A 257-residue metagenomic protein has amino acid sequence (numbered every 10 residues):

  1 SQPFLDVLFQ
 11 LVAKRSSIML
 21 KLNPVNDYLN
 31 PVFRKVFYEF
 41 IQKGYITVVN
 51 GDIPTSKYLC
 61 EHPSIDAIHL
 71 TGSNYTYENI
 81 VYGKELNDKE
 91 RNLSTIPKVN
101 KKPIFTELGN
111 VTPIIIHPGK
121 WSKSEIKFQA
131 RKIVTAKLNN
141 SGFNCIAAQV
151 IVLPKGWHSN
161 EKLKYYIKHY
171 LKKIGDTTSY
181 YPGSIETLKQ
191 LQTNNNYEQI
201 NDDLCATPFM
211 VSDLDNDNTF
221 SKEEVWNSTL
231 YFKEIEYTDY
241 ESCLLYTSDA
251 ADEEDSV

Functional and structural regions predicted by a protein language model:
S1-F40, G44, T112: Conserved small-residue-rich beta-alpha loop and adjacent elements that most often cradle the phosphate/pyrophosphate
L8, S56-K57, L244: Short hydrophobic/charged patches on amphipathic alpha-helices used for structural packing and interfaces
K14-N23, A147-Q149, S228-Y231: Glycine- and acidic
L20-V36, V49, P54, K120 (+1 more regions): ATP-dependent adenylate-forming carboxylate-activation enzymes
P31, I80-G83, K164: Short amphipathic alpha-helical segments
E39-V150, K155: Conserved NAD(P)+-binding/catalytic subdomain of aldehyde/semialdehyde dehydrogenases
G119-K120, C145, K155-S248: NAD(P)-dependent aldehyde/semialdehyde dehydrogenase
Y246-V257: Single conserved hydrophobic/aromatic residue that forms the stacking wall/gate of nucleotide- or nucleobase-binding
